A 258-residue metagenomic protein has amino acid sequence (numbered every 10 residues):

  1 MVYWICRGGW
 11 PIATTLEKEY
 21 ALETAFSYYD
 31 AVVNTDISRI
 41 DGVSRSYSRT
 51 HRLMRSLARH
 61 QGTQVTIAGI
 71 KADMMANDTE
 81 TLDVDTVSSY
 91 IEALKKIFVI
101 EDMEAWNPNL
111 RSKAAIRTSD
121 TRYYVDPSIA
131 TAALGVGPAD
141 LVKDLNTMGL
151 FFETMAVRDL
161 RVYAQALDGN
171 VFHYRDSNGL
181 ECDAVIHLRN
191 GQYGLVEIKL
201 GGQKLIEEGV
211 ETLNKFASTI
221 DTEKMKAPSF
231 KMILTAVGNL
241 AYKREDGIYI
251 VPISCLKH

Functional and structural regions predicted by a protein language model:
M1-G9: Amphipathic alpha-helical segments of the small helical/lid subdomains adjacent to P-loop NTPase cores
T14-Q192: Accessory nucleic acid-recognition modules appended to NTPase machines
A132, L205-E207, L240-E245: Switch/connector loops and helix/strand junctions flanking conserved nucleotide-binding motifs in nucleotide-processing
Q165-A166, N214-A227: Arginine/glycine-rich "motif VI" loop of SF2 helicases in the C-terminal RecA-like domain
Y193-K204: Active-site ExK catalytic segment of metal-dependent nucleases
G202-L213: Active-site-adjacent loop/helix micro-motif of nuclease/hydrolase catalytic cores
A227-A236: Short, hydrophobic beta-strand segments that form beta-sheet elements in well-ordered domains
A236-H258: Domain-level recognition of nuclease-like catalytic cores that cleave nucleotide substrates
